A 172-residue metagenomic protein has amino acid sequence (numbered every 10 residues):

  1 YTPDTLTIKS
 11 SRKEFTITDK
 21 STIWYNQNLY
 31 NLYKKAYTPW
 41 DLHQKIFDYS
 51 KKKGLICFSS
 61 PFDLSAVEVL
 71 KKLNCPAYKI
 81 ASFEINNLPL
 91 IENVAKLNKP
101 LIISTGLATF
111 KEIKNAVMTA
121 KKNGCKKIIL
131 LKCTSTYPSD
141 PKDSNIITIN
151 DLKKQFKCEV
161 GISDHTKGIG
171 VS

Functional and structural regions predicted by a protein language model:
Y1-S172: Catalytic cores and adjacent flexible loops of soluble metabolic enzymes that perform enolate/carbanion chemistry on
